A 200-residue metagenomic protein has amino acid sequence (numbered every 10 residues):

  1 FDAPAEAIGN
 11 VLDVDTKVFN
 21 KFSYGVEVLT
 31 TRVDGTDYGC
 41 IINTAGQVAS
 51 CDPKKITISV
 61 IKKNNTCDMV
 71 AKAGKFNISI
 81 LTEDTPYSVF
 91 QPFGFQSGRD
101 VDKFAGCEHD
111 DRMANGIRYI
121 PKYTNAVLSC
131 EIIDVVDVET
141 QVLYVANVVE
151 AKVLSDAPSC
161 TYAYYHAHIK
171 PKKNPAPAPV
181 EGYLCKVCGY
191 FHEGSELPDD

Functional and structural regions predicted by a protein language model:
F1-E181, H192: Basic, polyanion-binding surface patches
C185-C188, D199-D200: Short cysteine-rich clusters marking metal-coordination/redox-active sites
E193-P198: Short Cys/His-rich "knuckle" micro-motifs
